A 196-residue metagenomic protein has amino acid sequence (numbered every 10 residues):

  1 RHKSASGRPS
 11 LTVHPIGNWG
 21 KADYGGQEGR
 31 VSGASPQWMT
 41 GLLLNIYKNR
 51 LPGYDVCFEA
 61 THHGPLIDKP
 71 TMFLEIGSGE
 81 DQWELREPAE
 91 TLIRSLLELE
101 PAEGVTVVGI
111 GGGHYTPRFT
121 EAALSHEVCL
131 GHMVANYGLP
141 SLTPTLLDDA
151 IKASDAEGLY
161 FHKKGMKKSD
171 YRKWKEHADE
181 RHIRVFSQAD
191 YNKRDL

Functional and structural regions predicted by a protein language model:
R1, E75, G109-G111: Short beta-strand segments
R1-A22, H63-M72: Active-site microenvironments of hydrolase-like enzyme catalytic domains
I16-C57: Intrinsically disordered, low-complexity linker/loop segments enriched in Gly/Pro and charged/polar residues
W38-R50, T91-A102, H177: Generic non-transmembrane alpha-helical segments
D55-E59, I110, V185-A189: General beta-strand structural signal in soluble alpha/beta enzymes
C57-P101: Active-site-adjacent mobile loop/cap segments within catalytic or ligand-binding domains
A102-K168: Acidic, Ser/Thr-rich low-complexity intrinsically disordered segments
K168-L196: C-terminal accessory extensions appended to soluble enzyme cores
